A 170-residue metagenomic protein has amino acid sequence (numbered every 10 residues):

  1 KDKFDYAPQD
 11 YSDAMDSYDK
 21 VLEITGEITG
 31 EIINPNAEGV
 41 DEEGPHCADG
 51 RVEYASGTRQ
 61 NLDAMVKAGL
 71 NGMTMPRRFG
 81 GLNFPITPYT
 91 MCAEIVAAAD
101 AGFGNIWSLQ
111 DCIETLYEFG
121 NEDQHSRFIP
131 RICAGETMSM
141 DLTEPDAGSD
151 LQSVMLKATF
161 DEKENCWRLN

Functional and structural regions predicted by a protein language model:
K1-G104, D123, R127, C166: Amphipathic, small/basic residue-rich leader segments at the start of a protein or domain
T25, T29, I33, A37-G39 (+5 more regions): Small-side-chain structural scaffolding
E42, H46-G50, I86, I113 (+4 more regions): Short, surface-exposed, charged/polar-biased interaction segments
G50, T87-T90, L109, V154-T159: General N-terminal targeting signals
D63, T90-E94, Q110-E118, M140: Contiguous, well-ordered alpha-helical segments that form the cores/surfaces of helical PPI scaffolds
R77-R78, S108, E144: Proline- and acidic/polar-enriched loop/turn elements at helix boundaries
L82, D123-N170: Glycine-rich, Trp-frequent "lid" loop and neighboring beta-strands that shape and gate the flavin cofactor pocket
G104-E122, G148: N-terminal glycine-rich flavin-associated loop
